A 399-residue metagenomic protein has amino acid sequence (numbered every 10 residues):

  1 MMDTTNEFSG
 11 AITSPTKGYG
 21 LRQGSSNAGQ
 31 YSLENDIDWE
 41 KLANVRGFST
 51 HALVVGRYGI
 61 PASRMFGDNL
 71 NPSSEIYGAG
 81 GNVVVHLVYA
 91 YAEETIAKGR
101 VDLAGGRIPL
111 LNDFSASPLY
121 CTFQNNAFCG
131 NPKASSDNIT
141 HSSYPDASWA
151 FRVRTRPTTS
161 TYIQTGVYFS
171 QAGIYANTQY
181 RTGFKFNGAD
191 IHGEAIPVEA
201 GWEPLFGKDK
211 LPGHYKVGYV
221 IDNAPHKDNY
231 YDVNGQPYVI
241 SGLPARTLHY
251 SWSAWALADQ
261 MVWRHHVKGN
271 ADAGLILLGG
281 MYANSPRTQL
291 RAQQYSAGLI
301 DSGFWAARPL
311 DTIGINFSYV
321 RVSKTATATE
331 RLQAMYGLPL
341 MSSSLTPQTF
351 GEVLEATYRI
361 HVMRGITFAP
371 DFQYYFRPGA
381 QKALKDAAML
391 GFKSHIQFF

Functional and structural regions predicted by a protein language model:
M1, D36-T50, A97-R100, S160 (+5 more regions): Short loop/turn motifs that connect adjacent beta-strands in outer-membrane beta-barrel proteins
M1-K17, L21, A28, A328-E330 (+1 more regions): N-terminal regions that are enriched for targeting/export leaders and immediately downstream pro/stem segments
D3-S9, V55-R57, I108-L110, Y168-S170 (+6 more regions): Outer-membrane beta-barrel pore domains and translocons
F8-G10, S25-Y31, V83-V88, P145-W149 (+5 more regions): Residues that define the transmembrane beta-barrel architecture of outer-membrane proteins
I12-G18, S63-G67, A116-C121, Y175-T182 (+4 more regions): Outer-membrane beta-barrel translocator domains and adjoining extracellular loop/strand segments of Gram-negative
A28-G173, Q289-S296, D301-R331: Outer membrane beta-barrel
G183-D190, P197-W202, G218-W252, W263-K268 (+4 more regions): Outer membrane beta-barrel transmembrane domains
I315, D386-F399: Outer-membrane beta-barrel "beta-signal"
